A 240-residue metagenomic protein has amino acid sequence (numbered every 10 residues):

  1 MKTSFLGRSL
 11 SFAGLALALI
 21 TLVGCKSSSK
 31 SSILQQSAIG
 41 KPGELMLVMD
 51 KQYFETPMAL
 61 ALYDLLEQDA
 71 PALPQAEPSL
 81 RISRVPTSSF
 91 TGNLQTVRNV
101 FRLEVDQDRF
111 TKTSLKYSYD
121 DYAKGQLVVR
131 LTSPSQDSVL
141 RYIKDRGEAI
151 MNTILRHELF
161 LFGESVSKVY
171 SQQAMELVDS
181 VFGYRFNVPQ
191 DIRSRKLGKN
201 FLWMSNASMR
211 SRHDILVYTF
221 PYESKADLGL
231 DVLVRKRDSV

Functional and structural regions predicted by a protein language model:
M1-V23: Sec-dependent bacterial lipoprotein signal peptides
C25-V240: N-terminal targeting sequences that direct proteins away from the cytosol to non-cytosolic compartments
